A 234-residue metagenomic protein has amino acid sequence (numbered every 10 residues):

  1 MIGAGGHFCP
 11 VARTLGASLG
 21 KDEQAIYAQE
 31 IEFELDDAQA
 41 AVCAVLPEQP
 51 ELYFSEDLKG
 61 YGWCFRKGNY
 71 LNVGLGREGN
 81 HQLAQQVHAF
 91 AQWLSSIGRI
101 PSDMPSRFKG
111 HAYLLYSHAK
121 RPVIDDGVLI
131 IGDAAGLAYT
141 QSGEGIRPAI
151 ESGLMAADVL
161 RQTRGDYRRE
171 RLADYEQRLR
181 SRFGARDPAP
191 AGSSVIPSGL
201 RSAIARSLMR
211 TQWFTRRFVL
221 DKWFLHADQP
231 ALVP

Functional and structural regions predicted by a protein language model:
M1-S102, A119, G136-L137: Predominantly flavin-linked oxidoreductase catalytic cores and closely associated redox partners
L19-E23, V73-A84, I150-M155, V159 (+1 more regions): Short secondary-structure transition/capping segments
D36, Y53-S55, G68, H118-A119 (+7 more regions): Surface-exposed loop/turn and secondary-structure junction residues enriched for glycine/proline
P47-Y53, R77, S96-S102, G110-S117 (+2 more regions): A general structural signal for short secondary-structure boundary/capping elements
G68, G132-A134, L179: Short, small-residue-rich loop/turn micro-motifs
H81-A156, L160, G165-Y167: FAD/FMN-dependent oxidoreductases across multiple families
D158-P234: C-terminal helical "tail/cap" subdomain of flavin- and related membrane-associated enzymes
